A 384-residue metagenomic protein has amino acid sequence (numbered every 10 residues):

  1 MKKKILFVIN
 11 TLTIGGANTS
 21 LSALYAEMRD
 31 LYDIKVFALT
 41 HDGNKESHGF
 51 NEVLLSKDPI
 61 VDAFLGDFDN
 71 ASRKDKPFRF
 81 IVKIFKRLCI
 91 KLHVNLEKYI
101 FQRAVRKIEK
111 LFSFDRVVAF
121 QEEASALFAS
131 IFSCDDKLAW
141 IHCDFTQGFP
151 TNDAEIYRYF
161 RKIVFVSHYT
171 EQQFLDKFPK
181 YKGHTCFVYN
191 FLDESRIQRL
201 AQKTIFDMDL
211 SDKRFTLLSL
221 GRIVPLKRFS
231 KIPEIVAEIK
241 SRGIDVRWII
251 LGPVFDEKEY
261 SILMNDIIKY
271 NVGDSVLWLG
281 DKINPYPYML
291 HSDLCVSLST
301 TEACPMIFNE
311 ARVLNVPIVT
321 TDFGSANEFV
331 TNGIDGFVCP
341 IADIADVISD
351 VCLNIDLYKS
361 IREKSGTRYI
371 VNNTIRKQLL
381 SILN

Functional and structural regions predicted by a protein language model:
N18-A23, F215-E238, S261: A conserved mid-protein helix/loop that constitutes part of the nucleotide-sugar donor-binding site
F37-N44, L220, R247-S261: Glycosyltransferase donor-sugar binding loop
Y169, F191: Carbohydrate-associated surface elements
S261-G280: Nucleotide-activated donor-binding/catalytic signature segment of Leloir-type glycosyltransferases, i.e., the conserved
D281, T300: Aromatic "clamp/platform" in nucleotide-sugar-dependent glycosyltransferases that forms part of the donor/acceptor
P317-T320: Short hydrophobic beta-strand element within catalytic cores of glycosyltransferases and related nucleotide-activated
N332-D343, D350-D356: Conserved acidic donor-binding segment of nucleotide-sugar-dependent glycosyltransferases
L357-N372: A short, well-ordered alpha-helix in the C-terminal region of glycosyltransferases
